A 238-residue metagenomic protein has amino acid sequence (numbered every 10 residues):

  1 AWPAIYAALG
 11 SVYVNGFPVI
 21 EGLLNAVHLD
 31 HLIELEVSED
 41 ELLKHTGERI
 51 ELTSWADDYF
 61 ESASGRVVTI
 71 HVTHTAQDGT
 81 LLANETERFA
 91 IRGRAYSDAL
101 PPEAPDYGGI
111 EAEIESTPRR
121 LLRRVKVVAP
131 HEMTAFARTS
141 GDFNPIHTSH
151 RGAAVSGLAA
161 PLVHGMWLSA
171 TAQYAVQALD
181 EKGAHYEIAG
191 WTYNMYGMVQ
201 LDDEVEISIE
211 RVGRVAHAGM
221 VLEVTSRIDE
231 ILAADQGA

Functional and structural regions predicted by a protein language model:
A1-D30, Y96, L100, P105-Y107 (+1 more regions): Hot-dog-fold acyl-thioester-processing enzymes
L29-R124, V199-A238: HotDog/MaoC-like acyl-thioester-processing domains
A153-E206, E210-V221, S226-I231: Catalytic-pocket segment enriched in acidic/His residues
